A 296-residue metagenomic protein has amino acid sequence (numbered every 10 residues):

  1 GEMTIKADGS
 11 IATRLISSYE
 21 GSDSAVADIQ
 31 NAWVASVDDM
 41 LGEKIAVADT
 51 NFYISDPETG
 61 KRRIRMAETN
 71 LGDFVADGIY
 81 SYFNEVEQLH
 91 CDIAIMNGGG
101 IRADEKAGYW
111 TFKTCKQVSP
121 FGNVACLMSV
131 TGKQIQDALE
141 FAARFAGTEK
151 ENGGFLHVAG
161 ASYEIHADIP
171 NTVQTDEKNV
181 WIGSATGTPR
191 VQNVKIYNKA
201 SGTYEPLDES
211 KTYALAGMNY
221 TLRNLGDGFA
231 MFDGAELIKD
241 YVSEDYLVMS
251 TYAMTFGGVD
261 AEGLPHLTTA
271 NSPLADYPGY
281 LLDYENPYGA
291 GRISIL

Functional and structural regions predicted by a protein language model:
G1-L296: Catalytic centers of hydrolytic enzymes
